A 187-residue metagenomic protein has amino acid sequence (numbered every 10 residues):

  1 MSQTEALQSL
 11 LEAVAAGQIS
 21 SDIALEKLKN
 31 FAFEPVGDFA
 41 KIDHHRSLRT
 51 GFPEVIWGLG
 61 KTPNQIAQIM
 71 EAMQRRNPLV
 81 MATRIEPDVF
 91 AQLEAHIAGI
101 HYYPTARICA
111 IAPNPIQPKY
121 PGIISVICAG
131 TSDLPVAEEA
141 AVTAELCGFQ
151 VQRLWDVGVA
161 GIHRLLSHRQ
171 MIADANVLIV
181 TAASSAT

Functional and structural regions predicted by a protein language model:
M1-E86, F90, H96: Long amphipathic alpha-helical segments
Q3, H45-T50, A72-R75, Y102-Y103 (+3 more regions): Solvent-exposed alpha-helices and their adjacent loops that cap or buttress functional pockets in soluble metabolic
P53-I56, V80, I123-A129, L178-V180: Short glycine-rich or small-residue beta-strand-to-loop segments that form or flank ligand, phosphate, metal/Fe-S
G60, I85-P87, R107, N114 (+3 more regions): Short, ordered loop/turn segments at secondary-structure junctions
N64-I66, D133-E138, I162-H163, A182-T187: Short glycine/serine/threonine-rich phosphate/pyrophosphate-binding segments that cradle anionic phosphate groups
A82-K119: Anion-binding alpha/beta catalytic cores of soluble intermediary-metabolism enzymes, centered on
K119-L165: Glycine-rich phosphate/diphosphate-binding loop of Rossmann-like nucleotide-binding domains
H168-T187: Glycine-rich phosphate-binding loop
